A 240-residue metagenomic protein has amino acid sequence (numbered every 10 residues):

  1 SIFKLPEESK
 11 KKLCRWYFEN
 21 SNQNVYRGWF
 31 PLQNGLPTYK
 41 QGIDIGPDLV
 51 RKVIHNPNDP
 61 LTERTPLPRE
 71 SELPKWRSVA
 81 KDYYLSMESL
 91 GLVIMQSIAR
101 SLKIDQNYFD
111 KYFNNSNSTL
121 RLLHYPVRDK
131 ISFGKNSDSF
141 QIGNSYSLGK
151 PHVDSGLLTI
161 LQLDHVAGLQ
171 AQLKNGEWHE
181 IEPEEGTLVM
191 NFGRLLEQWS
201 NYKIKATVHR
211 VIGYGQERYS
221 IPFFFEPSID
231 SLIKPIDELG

Functional and structural regions predicted by a protein language model:
S1-G240: Peripheral, non-catalytic segments flanking oxidoreductase cores
